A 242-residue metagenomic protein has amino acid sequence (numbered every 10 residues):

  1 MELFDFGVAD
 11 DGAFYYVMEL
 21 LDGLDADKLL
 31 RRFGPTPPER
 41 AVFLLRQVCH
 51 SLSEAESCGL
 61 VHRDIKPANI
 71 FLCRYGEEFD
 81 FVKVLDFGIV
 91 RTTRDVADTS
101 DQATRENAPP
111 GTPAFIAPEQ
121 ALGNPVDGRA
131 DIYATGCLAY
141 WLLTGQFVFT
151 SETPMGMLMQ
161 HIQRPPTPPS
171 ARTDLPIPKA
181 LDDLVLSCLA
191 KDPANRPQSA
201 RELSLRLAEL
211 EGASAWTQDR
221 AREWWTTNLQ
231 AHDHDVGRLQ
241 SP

Functional and structural regions predicted by a protein language model:
M1-P165: Conserved ATP-binding/catalytic core of the eukaryotic-like protein kinase fold, especially serine/threonine kinases
S53, T112-L229, D233-R238: C-terminal lobe helix-coil module of Hanks-type protein kinase domains
